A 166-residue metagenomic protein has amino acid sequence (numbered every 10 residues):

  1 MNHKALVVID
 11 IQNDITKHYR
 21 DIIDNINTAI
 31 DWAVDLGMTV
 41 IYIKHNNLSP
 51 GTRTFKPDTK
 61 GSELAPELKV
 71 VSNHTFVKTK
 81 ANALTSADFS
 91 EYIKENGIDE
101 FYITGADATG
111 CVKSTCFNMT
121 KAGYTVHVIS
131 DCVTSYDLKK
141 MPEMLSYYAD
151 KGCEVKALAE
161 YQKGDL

Functional and structural regions predicted by a protein language model:
M1-A5, D24, T28-L36, R53-L166: Active-site-adjacent betaalpha module
V8-I9: Short hydrophobic beta-strand that contains or immediately precedes a catalytic carboxylate
Q12, N46-N47, D107, V133: Catalytic metal-binding/acid-base residues of hydrolase active sites
Q12-H18: Short acidic, Gly/Ser-rich segments with clustered Asp/Glu that frequently serve as metal-coordination loops in enzyme
T16, P50, D137: Conserved protein kinase catalytic core
Y19, I23: Flexible, glycine- and charge-enriched loops at secondary-structure boundaries
A33-S49: Von Willebrand factor
